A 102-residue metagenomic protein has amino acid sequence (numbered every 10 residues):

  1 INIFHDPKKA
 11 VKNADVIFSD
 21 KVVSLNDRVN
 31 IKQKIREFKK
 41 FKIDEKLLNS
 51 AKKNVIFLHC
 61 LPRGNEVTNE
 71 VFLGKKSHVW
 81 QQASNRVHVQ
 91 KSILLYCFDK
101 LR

Functional and structural regions predicted by a protein language model:
I1-V71, K76: Rossmann-like adenosine-cofactor binding region
L73-R102: C-terminal helix-to-coil terminal segments
